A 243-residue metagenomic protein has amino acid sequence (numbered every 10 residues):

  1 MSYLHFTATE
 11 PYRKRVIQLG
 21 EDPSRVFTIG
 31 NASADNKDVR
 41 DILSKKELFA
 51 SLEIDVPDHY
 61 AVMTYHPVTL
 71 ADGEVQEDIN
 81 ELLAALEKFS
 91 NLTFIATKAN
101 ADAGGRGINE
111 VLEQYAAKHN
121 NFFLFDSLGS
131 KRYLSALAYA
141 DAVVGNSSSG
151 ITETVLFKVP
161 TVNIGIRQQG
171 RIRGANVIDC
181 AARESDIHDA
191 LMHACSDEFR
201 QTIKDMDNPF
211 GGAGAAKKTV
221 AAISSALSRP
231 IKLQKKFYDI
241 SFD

Functional and structural regions predicted by a protein language model:
S2-E77: A nucleotide-sugar donor-handling region in carbohydrate enzymes
H5, G129-A175: A donor-sugar binding/catalytic signature common to diverse glycosyltransferases and related nucleotide-sugar
T7, F27-I29, L124-D126, I178-R183: Short acidic-hydrophobic, aromatic-tinged amphipathic segments that line or gate anion-handling sites
L43-Y139: Donor-nucleotide binding loops and adjacent catalytic segments primarily of GT-B fold Leloir glycosyltransferases
Q169-A194, T202-K217: Change "using UDP/GDP/dTDP sugars" to "using nucleotide sugars
S196-D243: C-terminal amphipathic helix plus adjacent low-complexity, charged tail appended to glycosyltransferase catalytic
